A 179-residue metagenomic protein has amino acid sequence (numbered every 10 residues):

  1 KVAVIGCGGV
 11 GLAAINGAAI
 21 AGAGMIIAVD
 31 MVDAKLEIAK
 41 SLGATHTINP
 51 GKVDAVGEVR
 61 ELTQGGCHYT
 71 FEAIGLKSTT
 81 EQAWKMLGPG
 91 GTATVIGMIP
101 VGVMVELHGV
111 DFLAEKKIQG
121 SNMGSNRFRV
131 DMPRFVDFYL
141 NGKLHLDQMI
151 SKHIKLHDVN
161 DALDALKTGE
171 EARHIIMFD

Functional and structural regions predicted by a protein language model:
K1-V2, I118: Conserved hydrophobic helix-helix packing surfaces used for dimerization/oligomerization
V4-C7, A19-Q82: Adenosine-nucleotide cofactor-binding segment
G11-L12: N-terminal Rossmann-fold NAD(P) dinucleotide-binding loop
I15-N16: Glycine- and Gly-Pro-enriched alpha-helical subdomains that act as flexible, kink-prone "lid/hinge" or packing modules
V32, I99, G124: Residues in the short beta-alpha loop(s) of Rossmann-like NAD(P)-binding domains
G65, E81-K85, P89, R129-D179: C-terminal hydrophobic helical "lid"/dimerization subdomain of Rossmann-like NAD(P)H-dependent oxidoreductases
G91-T94, E106-Q148: Rossmann-fold dehydrogenase core element
